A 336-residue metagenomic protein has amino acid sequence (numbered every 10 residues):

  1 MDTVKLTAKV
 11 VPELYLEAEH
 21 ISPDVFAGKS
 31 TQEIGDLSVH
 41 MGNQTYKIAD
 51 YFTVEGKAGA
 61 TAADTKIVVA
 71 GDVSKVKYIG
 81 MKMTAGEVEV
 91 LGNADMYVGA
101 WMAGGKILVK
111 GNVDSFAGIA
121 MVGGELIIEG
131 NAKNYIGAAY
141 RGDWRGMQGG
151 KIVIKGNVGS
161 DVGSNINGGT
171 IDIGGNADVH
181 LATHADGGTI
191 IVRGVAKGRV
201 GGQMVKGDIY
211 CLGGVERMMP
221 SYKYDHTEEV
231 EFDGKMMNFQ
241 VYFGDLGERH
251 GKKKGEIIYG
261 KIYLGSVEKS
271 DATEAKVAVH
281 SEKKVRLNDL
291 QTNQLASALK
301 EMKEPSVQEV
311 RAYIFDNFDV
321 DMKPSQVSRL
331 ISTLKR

Functional and structural regions predicted by a protein language model:
M1-Y78, I127-E129, G142-K155, G159-D161 (+3 more regions): Intrinsically disordered, low-complexity terminal regions
I48-A49, D64-A103, L108-D114, G118 (+2 more regions): Surface-facing alpha-helical segments and adjacent helix-coil boundary elements at the starts of domains
S115, N134-D143: Extracellular beta-strand/beta-solenoid scaffold signature
E274-A296: Basic, short loop/linker segments at the boundary and entry of helix-turn-helix/winged-helix-like folds
E301-D316: Short, charged amphipathic recognition helices of the HTH superfamily and cognate SANT/SANTA-like modules
F315-R329: Short, basic interhelical loop/turn and adjoining N-cap of the next helix at nucleic-acid- or acidic-partner-contacting
I331-R336: Short, basic alpha-helical nucleic acid-contact segments in DNA-binding proteins and DNA transaction factors
